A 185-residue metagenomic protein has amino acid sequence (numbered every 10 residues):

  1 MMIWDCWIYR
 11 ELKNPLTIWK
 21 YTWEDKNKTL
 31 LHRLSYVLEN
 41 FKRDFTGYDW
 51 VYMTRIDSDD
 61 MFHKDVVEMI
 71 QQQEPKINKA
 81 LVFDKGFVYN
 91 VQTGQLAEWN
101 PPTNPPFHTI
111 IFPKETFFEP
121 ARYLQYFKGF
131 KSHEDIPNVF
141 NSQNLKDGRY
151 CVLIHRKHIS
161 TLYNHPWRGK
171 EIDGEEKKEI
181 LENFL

Functional and structural regions predicted by a protein language model:
M1-R55: Active-site-proximal specificity loops/subdomain of glycosyltransferases
W7-Y9, F62-M69, Q92-G94, Y163: A short acidic (Asp/Glu
Y9, I18-Y21, M53, A80 (+2 more regions): Conserved beta-strand scaffold positions in the cores of enzyme catalytic domains, especially in NTP/NDP-utilizing
R33-S35, Q95-W99: Short, surface-exposed amphipathic charged segments that create phosphate/polyanion-binding patches used for binding
D57-M61: The conserved acidic donor/metal-binding loop of glycosyltransferases
D65-V88: Conserved donor-nucleotide/metal-binding helix-loop-beta segment in metal-dependent transferases, i.e., the alpha-helix
G86-Y89, T93-L96, K114: Acidic, glycine-rich loop-and-strand cores that form catalytic or ligand-binding grooves in diverse globular domains
N100-L185: C-terminal catalytic/acceptor-binding lobe
